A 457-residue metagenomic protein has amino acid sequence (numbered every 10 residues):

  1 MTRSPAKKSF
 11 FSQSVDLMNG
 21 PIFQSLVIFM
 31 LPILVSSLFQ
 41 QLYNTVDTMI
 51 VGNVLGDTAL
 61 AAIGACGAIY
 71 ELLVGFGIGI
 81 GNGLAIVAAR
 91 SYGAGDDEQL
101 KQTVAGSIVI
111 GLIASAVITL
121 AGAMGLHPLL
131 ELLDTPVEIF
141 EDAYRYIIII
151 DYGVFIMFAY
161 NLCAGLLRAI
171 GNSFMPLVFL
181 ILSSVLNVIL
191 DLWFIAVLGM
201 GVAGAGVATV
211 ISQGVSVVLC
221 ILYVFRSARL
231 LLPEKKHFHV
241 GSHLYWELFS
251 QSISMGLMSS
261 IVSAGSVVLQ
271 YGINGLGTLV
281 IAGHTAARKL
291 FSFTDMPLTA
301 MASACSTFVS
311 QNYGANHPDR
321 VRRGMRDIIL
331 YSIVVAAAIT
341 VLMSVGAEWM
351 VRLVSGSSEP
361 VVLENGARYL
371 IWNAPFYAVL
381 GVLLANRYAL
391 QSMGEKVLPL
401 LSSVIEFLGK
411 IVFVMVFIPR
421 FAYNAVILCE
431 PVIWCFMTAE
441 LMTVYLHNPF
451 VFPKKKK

Functional and structural regions predicted by a protein language model:
M1-M30, A88-F155, V197-I253, V309-F376 (+1 more regions): Short alpha-helical transmembrane segments in multi-pass integral membrane proteins
N19, F23-L42, V46, I69-F76 (+7 more regions): Residue-level signal for short hydrophobic patches within transmembrane helices of multi-pass membrane transporters
I28, V51-E71, V137-D142, V202-A203 (+5 more regions): Interfacial/gating helices of multi-pass transporter permease domains
I28-D47, I149, Y160, S183 (+4 more regions): Transmembrane helical elements of multi-pass membrane transporters/channels
I33, S37, M49, I86 (+17 more regions): Transmembrane alpha-helix boundary and packing residues in multipass membrane permease domains and related
L38, L42-A61, L130-V137, W193-M200 (+5 more regions): Helix-terminus/linker motif at the lipid-water interface of multi-pass membrane proteins
L60-L120, M157-P176, G283-A347, L380-G394 (+1 more regions): Small-residue-rich hydrophobic transmembrane alpha-helices
G81, I150-R168, P176-S184, A205-V218 (+4 more regions): Short runs within selected transmembrane alpha-helices of multi-pass transporters and secretion channels
